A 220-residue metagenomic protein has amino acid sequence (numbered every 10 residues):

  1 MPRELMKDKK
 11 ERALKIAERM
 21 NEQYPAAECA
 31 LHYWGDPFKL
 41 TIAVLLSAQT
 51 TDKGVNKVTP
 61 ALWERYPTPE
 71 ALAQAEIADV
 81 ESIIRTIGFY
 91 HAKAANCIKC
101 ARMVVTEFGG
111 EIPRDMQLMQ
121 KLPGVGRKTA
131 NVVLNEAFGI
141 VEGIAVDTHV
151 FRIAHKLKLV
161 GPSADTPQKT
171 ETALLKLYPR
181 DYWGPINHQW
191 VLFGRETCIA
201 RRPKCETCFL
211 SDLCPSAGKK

Functional and structural regions predicted by a protein language model:
P2-K220: Catalytic cores of DNA base-excision repair glycosylases
